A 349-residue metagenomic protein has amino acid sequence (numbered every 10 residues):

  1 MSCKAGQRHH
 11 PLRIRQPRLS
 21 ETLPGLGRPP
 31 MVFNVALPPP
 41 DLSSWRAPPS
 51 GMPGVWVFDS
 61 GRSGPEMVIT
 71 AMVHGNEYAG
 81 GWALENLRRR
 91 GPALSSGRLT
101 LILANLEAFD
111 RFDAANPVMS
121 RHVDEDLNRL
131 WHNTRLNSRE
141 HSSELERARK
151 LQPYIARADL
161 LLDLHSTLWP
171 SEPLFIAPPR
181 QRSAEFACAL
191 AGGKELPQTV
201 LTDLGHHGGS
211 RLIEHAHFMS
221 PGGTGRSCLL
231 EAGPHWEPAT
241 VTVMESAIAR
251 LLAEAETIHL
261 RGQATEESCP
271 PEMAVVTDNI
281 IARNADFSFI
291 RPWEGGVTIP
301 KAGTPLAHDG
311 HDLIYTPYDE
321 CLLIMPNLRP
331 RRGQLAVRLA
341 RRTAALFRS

Functional and structural regions predicted by a protein language model:
S2-K4, R8-S349: Structured catalytic-domain cores with a bias toward divalent-metal coordination
